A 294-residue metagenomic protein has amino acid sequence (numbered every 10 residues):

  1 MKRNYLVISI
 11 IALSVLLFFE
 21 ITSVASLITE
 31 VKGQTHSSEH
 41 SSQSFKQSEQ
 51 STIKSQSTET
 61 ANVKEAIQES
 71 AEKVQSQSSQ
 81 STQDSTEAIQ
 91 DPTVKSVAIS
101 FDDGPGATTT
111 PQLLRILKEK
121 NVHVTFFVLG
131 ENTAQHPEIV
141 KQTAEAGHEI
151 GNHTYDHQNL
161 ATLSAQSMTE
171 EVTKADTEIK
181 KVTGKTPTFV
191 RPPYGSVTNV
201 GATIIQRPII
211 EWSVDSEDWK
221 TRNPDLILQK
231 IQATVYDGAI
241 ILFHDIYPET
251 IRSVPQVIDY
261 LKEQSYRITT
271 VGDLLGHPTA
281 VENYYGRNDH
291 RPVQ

Functional and structural regions predicted by a protein language model:
M1-T29: Sec-dependent N-terminal signal peptides of Gram-positive bacterial secreted proteins and lipoproteins
S23-S96: N-terminal, intrinsically disordered, polar/charged segments of Gram-positive cell-envelope systems that serve as
I67-E69, K73-A161, S167-M168, K174 (+2 more regions): Active-site beta->alpha N-cap acidic-glycine motif
V97-S100, V124-V128, E149-N152, T188-R191 (+3 more regions): Structural recognition of the beta-strand scaffold that forms the well-ordered cores of secreted hydrolase catalytic
G104, L129-E131, Y155, P193-G195 (+3 more regions): Active-site beta-loop-alpha junctions enriched in small/polar residues
K118-H123, A144-E145, T173, T177-G184 (+2 more regions): Sec-exported extracytoplasmic/periplasmic mature domains
K120, A134, E249-Q294: C-terminal domain-boundary segment and adjacent tail
Q158-K185, S196-D237, T250-S253: Alpha-helical scaffold elements lining the catalytic groove of polysaccharide deacetylases
